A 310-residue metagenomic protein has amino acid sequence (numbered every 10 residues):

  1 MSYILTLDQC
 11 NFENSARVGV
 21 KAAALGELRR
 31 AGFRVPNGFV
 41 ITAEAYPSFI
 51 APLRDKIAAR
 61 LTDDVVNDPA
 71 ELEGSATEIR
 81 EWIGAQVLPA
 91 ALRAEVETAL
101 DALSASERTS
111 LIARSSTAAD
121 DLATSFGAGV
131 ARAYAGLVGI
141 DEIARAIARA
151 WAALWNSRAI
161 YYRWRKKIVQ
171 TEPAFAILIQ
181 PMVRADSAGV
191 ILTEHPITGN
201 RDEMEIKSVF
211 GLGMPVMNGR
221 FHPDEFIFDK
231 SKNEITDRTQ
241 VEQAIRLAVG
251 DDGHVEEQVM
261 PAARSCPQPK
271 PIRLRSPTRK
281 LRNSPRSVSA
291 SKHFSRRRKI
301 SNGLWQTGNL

Functional and structural regions predicted by a protein language model:
M1-L178, S187, R264, Q268-K299 (+1 more regions): N-terminal beta-alpha lobe that positions the nucleotide/phosphoryl donor in ATP/NTP-coupled carboxylate activation
V35, F126, L192, S208-F210 (+1 more regions): Short conserved micro-motifs on helix faces and helix-strand junctions that flank and scaffold key functional residues
A119, A185, F210-M214: Short loop/turn segments at secondary-structure transitions that flank enzyme active sites
A188, E194-H195: Segments forming glycine/polar-rich beta-alpha architectures that bind adenosine-containing cofactors
M204-I300, L304-T307: Conserved catalytic alpha/beta cores of large enzymes that bind or transform nucleotide phosphates and polynucleotides
